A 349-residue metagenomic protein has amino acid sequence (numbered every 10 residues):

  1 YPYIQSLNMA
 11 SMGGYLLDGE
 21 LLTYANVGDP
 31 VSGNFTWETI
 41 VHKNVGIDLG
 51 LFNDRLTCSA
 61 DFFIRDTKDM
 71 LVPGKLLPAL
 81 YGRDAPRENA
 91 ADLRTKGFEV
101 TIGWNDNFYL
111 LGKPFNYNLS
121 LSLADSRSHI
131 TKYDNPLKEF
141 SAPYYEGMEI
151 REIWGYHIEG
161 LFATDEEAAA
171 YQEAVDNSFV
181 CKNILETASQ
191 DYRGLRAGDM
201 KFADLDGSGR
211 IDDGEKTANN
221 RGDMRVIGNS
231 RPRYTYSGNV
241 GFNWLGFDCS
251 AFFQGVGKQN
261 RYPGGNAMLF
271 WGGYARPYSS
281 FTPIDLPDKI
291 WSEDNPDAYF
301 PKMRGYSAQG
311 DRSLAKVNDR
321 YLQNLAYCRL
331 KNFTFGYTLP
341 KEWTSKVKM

Functional and structural regions predicted by a protein language model:
Y1, E88, N107-G228, P283 (+1 more regions): Conserved small-residue
Y1-H157, S313-M349: Extracellular/periplasmic, surface-exposed regions of secreted and cell-surface proteins
V27, E38-K43, N219-G222, G228-Y236: Short, glycine/acidic-rich beta->alpha junctions
S120, R221-G222, P232-G246, K331-G336 (+1 more regions): Conserved SET/PR-domain catalytic core that frames the SAM/AdoMet-binding pocket
D134-P136, E166-A170, F253-L269: Short acidic alpha-helical/loop segments enriched in Asp/Glu that coordinate divalent cations
E173, N177-V180, I184-E186, Q190-G194 (+1 more regions): Glycine-rich, aromatic-lined ligand/substrate-binding cores of catalytic and carbohydrate-binding domains
A197, V256-M349: Extracytoplasmic gating/loop element in the C-terminal half of outer-membrane beta-barrel translocons and assembly
